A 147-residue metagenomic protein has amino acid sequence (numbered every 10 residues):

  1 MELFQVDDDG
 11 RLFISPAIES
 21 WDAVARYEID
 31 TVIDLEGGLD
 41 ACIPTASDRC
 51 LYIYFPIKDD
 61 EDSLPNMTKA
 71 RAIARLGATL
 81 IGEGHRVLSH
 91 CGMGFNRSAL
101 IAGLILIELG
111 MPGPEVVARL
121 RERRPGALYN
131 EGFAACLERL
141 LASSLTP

Functional and structural regions predicted by a protein language model:
E2-R86, I107-R139, L145: Cysteine-based protein phosphatase catalytic domain of the PTP/DSP
C91: Short cysteine clusters
G94: Conserved G/P- and acidic residue-centered "switch" motifs that form tight phosphate/ATP-binding loops in soluble
S98-L109: Short, small-residue alpha-helix embedded
